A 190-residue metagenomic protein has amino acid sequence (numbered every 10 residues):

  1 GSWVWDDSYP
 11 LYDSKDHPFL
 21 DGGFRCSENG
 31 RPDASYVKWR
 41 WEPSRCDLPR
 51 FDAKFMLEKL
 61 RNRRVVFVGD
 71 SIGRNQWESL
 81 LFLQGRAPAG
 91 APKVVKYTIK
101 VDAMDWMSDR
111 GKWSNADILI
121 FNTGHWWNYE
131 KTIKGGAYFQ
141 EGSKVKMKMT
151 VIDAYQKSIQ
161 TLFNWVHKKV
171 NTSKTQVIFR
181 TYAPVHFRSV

Functional and structural regions predicted by a protein language model:
G1-V190: A compositional signature for long Ser/Thr(±Pro)-rich, low-complexity
